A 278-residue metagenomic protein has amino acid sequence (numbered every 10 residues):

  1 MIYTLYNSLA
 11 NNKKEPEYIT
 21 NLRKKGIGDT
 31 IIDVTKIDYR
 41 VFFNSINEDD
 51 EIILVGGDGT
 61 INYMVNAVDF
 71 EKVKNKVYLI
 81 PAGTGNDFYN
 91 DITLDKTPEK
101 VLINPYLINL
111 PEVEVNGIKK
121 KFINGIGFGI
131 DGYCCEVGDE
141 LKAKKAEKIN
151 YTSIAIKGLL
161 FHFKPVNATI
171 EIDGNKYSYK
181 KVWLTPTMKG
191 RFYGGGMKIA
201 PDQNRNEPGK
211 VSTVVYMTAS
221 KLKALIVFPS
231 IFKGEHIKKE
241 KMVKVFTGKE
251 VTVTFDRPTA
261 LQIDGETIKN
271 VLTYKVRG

Functional and structural regions predicted by a protein language model:
M1-V55, N62-V73, L94: ATP/NTP phosphate-donor binding region
Y3-Y6, I31-I32, F70-W183: Catalytic core of DAGKc-family lipid kinases
N11-E15, G194, A260: Short N-terminal binding/cap micro-motifs at the start of the first secondary-structure element
E15, Y63-N66, Y89-D91, Y133 (+1 more regions): Short glycine-/acidic-enriched loop or helix-start segments at secondary-structure transitions that form or flank
N44-D49, G117, Y177-K180, V245-T247: Flexible, charged surface loops at secondary-structure boundaries
D131, L184-A200: Glycine-rich phosphate/pyrophosphate-binding beta-alpha loops
G174, R205, V215-G278: ATP/nucleoside-binding phosphotransfer catalytic cores, i.e., glycine-rich phosphate-binding loops
G195-V214: ATP-dependent carboxylate/phosphate-activation module, predominantly the ATP-grasp catalytic core and closely related
